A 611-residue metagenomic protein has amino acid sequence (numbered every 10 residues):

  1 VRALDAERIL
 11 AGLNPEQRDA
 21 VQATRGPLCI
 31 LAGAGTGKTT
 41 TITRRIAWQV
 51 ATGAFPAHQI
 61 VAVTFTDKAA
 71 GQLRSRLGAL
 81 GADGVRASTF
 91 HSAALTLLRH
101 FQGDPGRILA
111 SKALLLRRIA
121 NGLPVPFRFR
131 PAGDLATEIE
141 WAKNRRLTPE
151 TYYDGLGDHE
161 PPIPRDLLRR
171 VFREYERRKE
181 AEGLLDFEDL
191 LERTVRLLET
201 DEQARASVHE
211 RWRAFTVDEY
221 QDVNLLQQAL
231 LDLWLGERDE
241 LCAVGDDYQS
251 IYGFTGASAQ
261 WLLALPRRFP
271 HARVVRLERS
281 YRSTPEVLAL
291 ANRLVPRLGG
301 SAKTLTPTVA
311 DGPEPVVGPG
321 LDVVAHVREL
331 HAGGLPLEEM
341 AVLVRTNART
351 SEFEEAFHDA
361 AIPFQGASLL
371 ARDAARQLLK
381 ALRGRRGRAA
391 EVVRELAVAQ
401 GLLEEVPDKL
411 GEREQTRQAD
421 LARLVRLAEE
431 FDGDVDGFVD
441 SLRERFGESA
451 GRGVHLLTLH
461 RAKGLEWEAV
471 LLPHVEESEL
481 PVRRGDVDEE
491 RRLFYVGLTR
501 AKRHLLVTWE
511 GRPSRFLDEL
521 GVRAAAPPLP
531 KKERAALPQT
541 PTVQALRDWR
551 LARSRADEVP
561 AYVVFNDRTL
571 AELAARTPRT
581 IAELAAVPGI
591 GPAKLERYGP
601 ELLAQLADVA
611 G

Functional and structural regions predicted by a protein language model:
V1-E7, R25-G26, G33-T36, R44-L198 (+7 more regions): A basic/glycine-biased coupling hinge at the interface between accessory DNA-binding modules
R2, I9-L13, R18-Q22, G26-A34 (+5 more regions): Inter-lobe coupling/hinge region of RecA-like P-loop helicase motors
R2-D5, W48, L225-G318: Conserved RecA-like helicase ATPase core segment that couples NTP binding/hydrolysis to strand translocation
F55-T66, V85, D218, V244 (+3 more regions): Conserved RecA-like ASCE P-loop NTPase motor core of nucleic-acid helicases/translocases
G157, P161, P336, T350-Q365 (+1 more regions): Conserved helicase C-terminal RecA-like lobe
E210-L225, C242: SF2 helicase catalytic motif II
A535-R579: C-terminal accessory/binding modules appended to enzymatic or scaffolding proteins
P588-G591: Small-residue hinge/turn detector
